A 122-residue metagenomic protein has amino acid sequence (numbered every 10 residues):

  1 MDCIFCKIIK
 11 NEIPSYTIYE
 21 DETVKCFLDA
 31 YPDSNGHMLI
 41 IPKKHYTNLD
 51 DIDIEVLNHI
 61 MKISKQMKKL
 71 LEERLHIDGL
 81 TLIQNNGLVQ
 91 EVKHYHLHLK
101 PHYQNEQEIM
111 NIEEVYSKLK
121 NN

Functional and structural regions predicted by a protein language model:
M1-N122: HIT superfamily nucleotide-processing domains
